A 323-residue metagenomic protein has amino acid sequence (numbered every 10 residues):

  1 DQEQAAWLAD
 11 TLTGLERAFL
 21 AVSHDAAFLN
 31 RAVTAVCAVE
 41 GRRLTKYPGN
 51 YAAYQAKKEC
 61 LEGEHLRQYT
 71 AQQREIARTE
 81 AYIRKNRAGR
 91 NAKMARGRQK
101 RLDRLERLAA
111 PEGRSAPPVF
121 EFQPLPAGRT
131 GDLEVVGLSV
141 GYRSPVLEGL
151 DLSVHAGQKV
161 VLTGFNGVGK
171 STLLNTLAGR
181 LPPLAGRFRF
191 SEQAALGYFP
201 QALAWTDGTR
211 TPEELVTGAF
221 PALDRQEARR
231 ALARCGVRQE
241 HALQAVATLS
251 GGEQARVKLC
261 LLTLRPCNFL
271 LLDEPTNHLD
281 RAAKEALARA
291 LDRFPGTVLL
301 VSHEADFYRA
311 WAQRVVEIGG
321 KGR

Functional and structural regions predicted by a protein language model:
D1-H65, P124-R323: ABC ATP-binding cassette signature C-motif
K57-G149: Flexible nucleotide-interacting loop at or near the entrance of a catalytic core
